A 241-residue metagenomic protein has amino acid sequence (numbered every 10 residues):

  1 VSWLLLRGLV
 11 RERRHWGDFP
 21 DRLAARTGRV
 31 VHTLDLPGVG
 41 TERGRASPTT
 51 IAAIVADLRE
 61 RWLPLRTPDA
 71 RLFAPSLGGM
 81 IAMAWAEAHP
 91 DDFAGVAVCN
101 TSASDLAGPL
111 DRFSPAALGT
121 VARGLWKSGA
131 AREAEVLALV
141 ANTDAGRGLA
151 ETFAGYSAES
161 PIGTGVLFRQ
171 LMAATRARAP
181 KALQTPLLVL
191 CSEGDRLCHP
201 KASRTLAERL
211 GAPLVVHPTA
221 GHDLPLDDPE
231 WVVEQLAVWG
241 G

Functional and structural regions predicted by a protein language model:
V1-G44: Conserved HGGG/HGGXW glycine-rich cap/lid loop of the alpha/beta-hydrolase fold
V30-R71: Active-site loop/oxyanion-hole signature of alpha/beta-hydrolase fold enzymes
A74, G78, A82: Gly/Ala-rich beta-loop-alpha elbow adjacent to hydrolase catalytic centers
E87, G95-L125: Flexible "cap/lid" loop of the alpha/beta hydrolase fold
S128-K181: Conserved alpha/beta-hydrolase catalytic His-Asp/Glu region
L183, V189-C191, D195: Short beta-strand/loop motif that positions the catalytic acidic residue of the alpha/beta-hydrolase fold
R196-A202: Conserved alpha/beta-hydrolase "acid-adjacent" motif
A220-V233: Catalytic histidine-centered segment of alpha/beta-hydrolase-like enzymes
